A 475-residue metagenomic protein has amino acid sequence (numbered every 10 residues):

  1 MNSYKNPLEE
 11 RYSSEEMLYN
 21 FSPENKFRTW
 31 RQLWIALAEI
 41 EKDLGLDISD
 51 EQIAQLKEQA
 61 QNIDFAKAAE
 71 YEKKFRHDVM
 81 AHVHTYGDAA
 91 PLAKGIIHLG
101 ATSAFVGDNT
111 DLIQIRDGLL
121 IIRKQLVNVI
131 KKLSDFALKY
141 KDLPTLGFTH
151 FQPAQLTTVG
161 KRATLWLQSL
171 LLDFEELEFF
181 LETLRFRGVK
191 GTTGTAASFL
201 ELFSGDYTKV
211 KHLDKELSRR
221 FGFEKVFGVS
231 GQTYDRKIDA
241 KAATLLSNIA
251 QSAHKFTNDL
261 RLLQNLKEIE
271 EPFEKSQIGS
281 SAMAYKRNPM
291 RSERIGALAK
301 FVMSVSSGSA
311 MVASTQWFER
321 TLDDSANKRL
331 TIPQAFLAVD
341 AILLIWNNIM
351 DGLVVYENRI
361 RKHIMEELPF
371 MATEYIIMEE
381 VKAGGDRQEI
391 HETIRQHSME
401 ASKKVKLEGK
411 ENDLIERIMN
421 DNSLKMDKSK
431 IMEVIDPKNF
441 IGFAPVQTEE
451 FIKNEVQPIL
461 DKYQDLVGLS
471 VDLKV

Functional and structural regions predicted by a protein language model:
M1-A197, G205-E216, G279-S280, M290-R294 (+5 more regions): A helix-coil-helix interface module used to build multimeric assemblies and to scaffold catalytic/cofactor sites
Y12-M17, I35, A60-F65, F273-I278 (+5 more regions): Short acidic (Asp/Glu) and glycine-rich catalytic loops that position anionic groups and cofactors
Q32-A36, N128-K131, D135-L138, L172 (+7 more regions): Generic structural signal for well-ordered, non-membrane alpha-helices
E72, R76, D111-R123, Q152-Q316 (+1 more regions): Charged, flexible cofactor/metal-binding loops and thiol motifs
D259, I349-M350, I452, V456-Q457: Membrane-helix cytosolic exit motif
E270, T393-E400: Active/binding-pocket-proximal capping segment
F301-R387, T393: Long, amphipathic alpha-helical stalk/connector segments used for oligomerization, subunit docking, or mechanical
